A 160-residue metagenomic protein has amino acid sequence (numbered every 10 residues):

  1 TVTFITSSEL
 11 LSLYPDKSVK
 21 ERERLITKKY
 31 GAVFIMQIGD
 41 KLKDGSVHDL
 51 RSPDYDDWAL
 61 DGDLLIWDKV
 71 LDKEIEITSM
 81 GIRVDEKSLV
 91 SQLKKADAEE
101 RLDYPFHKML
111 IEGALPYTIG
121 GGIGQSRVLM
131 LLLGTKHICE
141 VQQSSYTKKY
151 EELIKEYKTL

Functional and structural regions predicted by a protein language model:
F4-L160: A translation/RNA-centric and nucleic-acid-associated enzymatic feature enriched in Class II aminoacyl-tRNA synthetases
